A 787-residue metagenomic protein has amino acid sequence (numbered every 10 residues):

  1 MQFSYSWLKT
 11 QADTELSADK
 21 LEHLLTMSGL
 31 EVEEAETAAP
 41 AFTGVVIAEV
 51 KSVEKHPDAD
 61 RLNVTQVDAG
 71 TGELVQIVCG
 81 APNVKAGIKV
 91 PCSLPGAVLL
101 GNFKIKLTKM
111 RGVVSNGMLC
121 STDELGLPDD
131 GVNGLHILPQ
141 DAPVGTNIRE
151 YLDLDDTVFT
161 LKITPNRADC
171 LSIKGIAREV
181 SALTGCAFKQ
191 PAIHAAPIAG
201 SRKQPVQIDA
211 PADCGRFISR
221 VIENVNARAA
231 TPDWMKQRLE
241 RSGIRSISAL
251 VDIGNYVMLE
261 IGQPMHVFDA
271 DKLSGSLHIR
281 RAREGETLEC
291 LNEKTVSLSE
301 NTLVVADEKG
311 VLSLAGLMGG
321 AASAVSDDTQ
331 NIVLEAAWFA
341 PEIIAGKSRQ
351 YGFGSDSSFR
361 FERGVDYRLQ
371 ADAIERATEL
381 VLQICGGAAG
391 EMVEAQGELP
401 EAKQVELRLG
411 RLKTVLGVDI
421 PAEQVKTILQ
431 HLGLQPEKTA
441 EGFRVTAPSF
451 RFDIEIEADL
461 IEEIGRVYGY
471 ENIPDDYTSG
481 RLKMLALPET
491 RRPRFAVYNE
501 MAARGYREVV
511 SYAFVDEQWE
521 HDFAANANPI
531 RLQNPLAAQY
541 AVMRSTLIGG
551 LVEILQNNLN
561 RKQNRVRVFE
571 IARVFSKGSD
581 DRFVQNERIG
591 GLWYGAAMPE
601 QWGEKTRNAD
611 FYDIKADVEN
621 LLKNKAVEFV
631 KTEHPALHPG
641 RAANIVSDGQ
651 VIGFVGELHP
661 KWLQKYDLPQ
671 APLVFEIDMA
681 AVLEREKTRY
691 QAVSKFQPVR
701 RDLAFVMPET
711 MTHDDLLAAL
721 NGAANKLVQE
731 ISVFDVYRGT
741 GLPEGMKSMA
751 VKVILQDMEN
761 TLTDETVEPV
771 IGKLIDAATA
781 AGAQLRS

Functional and structural regions predicted by a protein language model:
M1-G200, V333, G352, D356 (+4 more regions): Phosphate-backbone binding interfaces of nucleic-acid-interacting proteins
Q2, H431-L434, R582-V584, M598-S787: A carboxyl-terminal module marker
S4-Y5, H23, N63, T184 (+2 more regions): Glycine/proline-enriched, intrinsically flexible loops and inter-domain linkers
A39-T43, A195-I198, L482-K483, L487 (+3 more regions): Beta-rich nucleic-acid/ligand-interaction surfaces
I47-Q76, K236-Q237, G254-A322: Conserved mixed alpha/beta core segments that line enzyme active sites in large multi-domain catalysts
R111-G126, D130-I137, I148-D153, T157 (+5 more regions): Mobile "lid/hinge" segments at catalytic clefts and subdomain interfaces of large enzymes
G175, V405-R565, F569, R701 (+3 more regions): Extended, well-folded interaction surfaces typified by the phenylalanyl-tRNA synthetase beta subunit core
V180, T184-D209, C385-L412, V418-D419: Terminal amphipathic helices with adjacent charged low-complexity linkers/tails
